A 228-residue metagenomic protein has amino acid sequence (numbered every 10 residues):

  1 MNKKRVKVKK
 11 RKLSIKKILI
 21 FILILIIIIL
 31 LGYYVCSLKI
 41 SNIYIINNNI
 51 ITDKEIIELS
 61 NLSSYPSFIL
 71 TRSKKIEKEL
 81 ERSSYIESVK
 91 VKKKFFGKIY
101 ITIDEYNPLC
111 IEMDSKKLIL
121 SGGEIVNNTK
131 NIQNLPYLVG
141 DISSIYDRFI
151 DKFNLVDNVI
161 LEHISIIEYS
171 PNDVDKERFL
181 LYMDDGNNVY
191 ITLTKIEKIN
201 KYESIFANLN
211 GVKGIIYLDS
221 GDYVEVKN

Functional and structural regions predicted by a protein language model:
M1-K39, N172-N228: N-terminal positively charged amphipathic segments used for targeting/anchoring
I15-I22, L30-Y34, I40-I51, E58 (+3 more regions): Periplasmic polypeptide-binding modules associated with outer-membrane biogenesis and secretion
K39-S41, R82-E87, F95-I99, N134 (+4 more regions): Envelope-exposed proteins and targeting segments
I45, L62-P66, L135-S143, N187-L193: Second-shell loop/turn segments in exported
N48-I50, Y85, K94-F96, D104-P108 (+7 more regions): Solvent-exposed coil/turn segments that connect beta secondary-structure elements in extracytoplasmic/periplasmic
D53-I57, S73, E77, Y146-F153 (+1 more regions): Extracytoplasmic/secreted envelope proteins and their assembly/folding machinery, especially bacterial periplasmic
S67-I69, L109-M113, R148, Y190-L193 (+1 more regions): Solvent-exposed, non-transmembrane alpha-helical starts
I101-P171: Extracytoplasmic segments of membrane-associated envelope/inner-membrane machinery
